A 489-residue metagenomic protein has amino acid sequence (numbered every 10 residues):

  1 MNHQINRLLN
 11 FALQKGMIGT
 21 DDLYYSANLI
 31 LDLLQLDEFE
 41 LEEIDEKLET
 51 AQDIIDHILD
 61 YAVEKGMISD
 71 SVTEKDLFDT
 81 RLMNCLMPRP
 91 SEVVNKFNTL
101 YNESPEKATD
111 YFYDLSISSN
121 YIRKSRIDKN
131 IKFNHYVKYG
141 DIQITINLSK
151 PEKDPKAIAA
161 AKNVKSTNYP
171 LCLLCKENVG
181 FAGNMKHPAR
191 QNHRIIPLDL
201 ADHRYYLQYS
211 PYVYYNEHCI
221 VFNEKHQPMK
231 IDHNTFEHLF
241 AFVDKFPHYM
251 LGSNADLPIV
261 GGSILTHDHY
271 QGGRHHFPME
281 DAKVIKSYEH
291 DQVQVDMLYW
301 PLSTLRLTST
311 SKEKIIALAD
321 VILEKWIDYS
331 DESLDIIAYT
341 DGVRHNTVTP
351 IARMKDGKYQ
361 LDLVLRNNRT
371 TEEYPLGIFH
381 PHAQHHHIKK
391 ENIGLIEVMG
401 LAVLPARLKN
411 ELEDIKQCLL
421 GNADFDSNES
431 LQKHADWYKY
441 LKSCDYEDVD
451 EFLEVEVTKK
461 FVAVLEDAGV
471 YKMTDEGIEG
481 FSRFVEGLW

Functional and structural regions predicted by a protein language model:
M1-V221, K225-P228, W300-P301, I316-A319 (+1 more regions): Active-site microenvironments that recognize anionic phosphate/pyrophosphate groups
K230, N234, V243-S263, G272-S330: Catalytic or ion-translocation cores adjacent to nucleophile or general acid/base/metal-coordination motifs in diverse
E237-L239: Short, hydrophobic/π-rich interface segment
A241-F246, R353-G357: Short, surface-exposed loop and linker segments with low hydrophobicity and enrichment for Pro/Ser/Thr
P258-T266, D341-T347: Beta-rich nucleic-acid/ligand-interaction surfaces
